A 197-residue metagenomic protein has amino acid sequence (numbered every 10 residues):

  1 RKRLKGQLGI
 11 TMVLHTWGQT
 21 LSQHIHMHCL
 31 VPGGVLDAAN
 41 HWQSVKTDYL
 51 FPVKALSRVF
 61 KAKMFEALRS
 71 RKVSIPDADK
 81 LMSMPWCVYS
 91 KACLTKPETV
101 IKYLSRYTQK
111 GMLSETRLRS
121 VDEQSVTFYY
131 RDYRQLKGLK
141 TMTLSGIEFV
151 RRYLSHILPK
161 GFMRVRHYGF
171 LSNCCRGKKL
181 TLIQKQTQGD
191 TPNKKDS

Functional and structural regions predicted by a protein language model:
R1-S197: Beta->alpha loop/short-helix hinge microenvironment recognizer with preference for catalytic Tyr/His contexts
